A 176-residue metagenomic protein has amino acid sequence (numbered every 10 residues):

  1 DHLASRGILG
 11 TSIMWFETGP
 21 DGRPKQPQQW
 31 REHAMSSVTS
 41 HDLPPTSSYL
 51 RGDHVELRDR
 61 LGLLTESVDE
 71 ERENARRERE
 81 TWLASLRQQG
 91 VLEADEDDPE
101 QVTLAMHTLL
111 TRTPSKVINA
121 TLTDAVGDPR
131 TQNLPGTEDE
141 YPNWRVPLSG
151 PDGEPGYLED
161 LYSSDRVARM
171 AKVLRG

Functional and structural regions predicted by a protein language model:
D1-G176: Catalytic cores of glycan-processing enzymes that make or break glycosidic bonds
